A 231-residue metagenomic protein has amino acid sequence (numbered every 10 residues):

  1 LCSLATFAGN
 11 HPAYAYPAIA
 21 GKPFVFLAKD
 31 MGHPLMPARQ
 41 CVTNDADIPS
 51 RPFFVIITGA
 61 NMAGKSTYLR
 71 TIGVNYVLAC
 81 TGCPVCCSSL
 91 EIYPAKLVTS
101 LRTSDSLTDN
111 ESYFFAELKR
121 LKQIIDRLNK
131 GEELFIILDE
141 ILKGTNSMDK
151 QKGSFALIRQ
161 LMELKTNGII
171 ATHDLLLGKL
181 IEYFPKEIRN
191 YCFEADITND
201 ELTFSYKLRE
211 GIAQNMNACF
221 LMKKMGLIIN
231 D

Functional and structural regions predicted by a protein language model:
L1-P34: Charged, amphipathic alpha-helical linker segments immediately N-terminal to NTP-binding catalytic cores
G21-D231: ATPase nucleotide-binding head domains, primarily ABC-like/P-loop NTPase cores
